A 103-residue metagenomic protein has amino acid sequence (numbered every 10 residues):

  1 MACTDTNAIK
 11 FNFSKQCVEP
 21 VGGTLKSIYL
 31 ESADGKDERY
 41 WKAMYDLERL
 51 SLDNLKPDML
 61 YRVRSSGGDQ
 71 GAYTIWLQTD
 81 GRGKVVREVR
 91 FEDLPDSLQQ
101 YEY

Functional and structural regions predicted by a protein language model:
M1-Y29, D69-Y103: N-terminal non-catalytic regions of secreted/periplasmic and cell-surface proteins
G22-P57, G68-T79: Extended, well-structured beta-strand/loop surface patches that form recognition or cofactor-anchoring regions within
M59-V63: Short beta-strand segments enriched for Tyr within beta-sheet-rich domains, predominantly fibronectin type III
